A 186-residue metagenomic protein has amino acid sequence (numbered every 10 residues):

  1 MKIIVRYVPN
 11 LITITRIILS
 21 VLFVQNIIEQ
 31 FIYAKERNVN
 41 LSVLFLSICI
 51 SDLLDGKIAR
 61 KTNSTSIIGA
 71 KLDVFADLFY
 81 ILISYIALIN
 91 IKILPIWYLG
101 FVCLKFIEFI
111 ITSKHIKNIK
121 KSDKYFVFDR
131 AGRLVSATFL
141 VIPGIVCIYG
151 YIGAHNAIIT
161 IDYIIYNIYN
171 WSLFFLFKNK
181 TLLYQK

Functional and structural regions predicted by a protein language model:
M1-K2, A34: Short, flexible, glycine/charge-rich loop motifs used to bind or transfer phosphoryl groups or to couple energy/partner
I3-R6, V74-K186: A feature for the membrane-embedded catalytic helix bundles of lipid/isoprenoid biosynthetic enzymes
N10-I68, S84, W97-V102, A157-W171: Membrane-embedded alpha-helical segments that form the functional core of polytopic membrane enzymes, especially those
